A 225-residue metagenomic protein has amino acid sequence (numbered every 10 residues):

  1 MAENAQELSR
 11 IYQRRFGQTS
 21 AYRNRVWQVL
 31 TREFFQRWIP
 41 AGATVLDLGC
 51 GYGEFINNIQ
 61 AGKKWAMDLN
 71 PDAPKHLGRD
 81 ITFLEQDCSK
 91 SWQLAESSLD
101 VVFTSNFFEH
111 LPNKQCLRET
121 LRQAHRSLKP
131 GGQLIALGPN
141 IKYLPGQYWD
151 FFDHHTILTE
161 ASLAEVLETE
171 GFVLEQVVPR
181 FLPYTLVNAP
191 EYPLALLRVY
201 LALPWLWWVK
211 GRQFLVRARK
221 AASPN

Functional and structural regions predicted by a protein language model:
M1-S97, V101-S105, L117, L121 (+1 more regions): Conserved N-terminal segment of class I S-adenosyl-L-methionine
P40, L111-P112, L128-P130: Helix-to-beta-strand junctions that scaffold the AdoMet/dcAdoMet cofactor pocket in Class I SAM-dependent enzymes
F83, E165, Q176-N225: A C-terminal cap/extension of S-adenosyl-L-methionine-dependent methyltransferases that defines the acceptor-substrate
N106-H110: Short catalytic micro-motifs in class I SAM-dependent methyltransferases
R118-P130: A short glycine-rich, Lys/Arg-flanked "PGG" loop and its adjoining helix->strand segment in the class I
G131-G138: Conserved beta-strand signature within the Rossmann-like core of class I S-adenosyl-L-methionine
P139-L144, R180-P183: Short "lid" loop at the C-terminus of a central beta-strand within the Rossmann-like core of SAM-dependent
Q147-E165: Acceptor-substrate binding/catalytic loop of class I
